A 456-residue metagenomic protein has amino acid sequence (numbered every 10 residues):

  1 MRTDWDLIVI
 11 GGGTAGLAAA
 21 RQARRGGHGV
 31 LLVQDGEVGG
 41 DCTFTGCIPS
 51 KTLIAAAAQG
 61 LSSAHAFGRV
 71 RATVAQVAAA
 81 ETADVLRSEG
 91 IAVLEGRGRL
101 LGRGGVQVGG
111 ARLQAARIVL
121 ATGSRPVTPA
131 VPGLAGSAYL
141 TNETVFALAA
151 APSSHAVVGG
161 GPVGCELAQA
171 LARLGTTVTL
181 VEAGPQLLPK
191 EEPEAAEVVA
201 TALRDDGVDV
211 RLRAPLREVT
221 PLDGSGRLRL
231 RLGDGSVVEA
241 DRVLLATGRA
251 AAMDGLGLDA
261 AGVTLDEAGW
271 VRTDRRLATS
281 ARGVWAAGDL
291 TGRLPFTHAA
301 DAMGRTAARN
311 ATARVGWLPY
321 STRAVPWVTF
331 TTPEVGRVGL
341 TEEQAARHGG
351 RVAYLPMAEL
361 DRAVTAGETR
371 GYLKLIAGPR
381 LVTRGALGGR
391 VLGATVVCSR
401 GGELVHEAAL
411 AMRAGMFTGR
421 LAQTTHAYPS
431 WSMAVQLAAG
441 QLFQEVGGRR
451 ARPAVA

Functional and structural regions predicted by a protein language model:
R2-A15, A151-G161: Beta1/beta-strand and adjacent pyrophosphate-binding region of the FAD-binding site in flavoprotein oxidoreductases
R2-T3, Q22, C42-R112, E191-R217 (+1 more regions): N-terminal Rossmann-like dinucleotide/flavin-binding domain of flavoprotein oxidoreductases that bind FAD/FMN
I8-I10, G98, L113-G123, V157-V158 (+4 more regions): Short hydrophobic core segments
I10-G36, D41, T45-I48, T52-L53 (+2 more regions): Flexible, glycine-rich terminal cap/loop adjacent to redox cofactors in electron-transfer oxidoreductases
C47, T122-T177, V181, V210 (+3 more regions): Glycine-rich dinucleotide-binding loop and its adjacent helix/turn
A72-A79, F146-A147, P152-A156, P162-G224 (+4 more regions): Rossmann-like dinucleotide-binding cores of NAD(P)H-dependent redox enzymes
A92-E95, R99-V106, L113, L174-R275 (+3 more regions): A Rossmann-like FAD-binding core segment of flavoenzymes
A135-A151, V237-R314, V382, E407: FAD-site-proximal beta/loop scaffold in flavoenzymes
